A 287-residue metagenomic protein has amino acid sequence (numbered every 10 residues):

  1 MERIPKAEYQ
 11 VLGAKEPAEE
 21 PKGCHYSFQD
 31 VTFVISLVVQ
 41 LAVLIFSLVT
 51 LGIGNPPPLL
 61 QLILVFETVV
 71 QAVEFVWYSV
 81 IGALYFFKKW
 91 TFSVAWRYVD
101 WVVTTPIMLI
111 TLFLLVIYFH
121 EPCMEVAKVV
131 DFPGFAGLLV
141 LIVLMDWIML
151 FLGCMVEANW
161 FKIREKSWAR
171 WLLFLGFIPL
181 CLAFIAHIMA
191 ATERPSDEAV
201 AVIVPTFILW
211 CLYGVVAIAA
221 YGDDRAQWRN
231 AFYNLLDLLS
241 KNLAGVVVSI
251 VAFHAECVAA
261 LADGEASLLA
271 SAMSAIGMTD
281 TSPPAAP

Functional and structural regions predicted by a protein language model:
M1-E19, P283: Extracellular/lumenal N-termini and interhelical loops of multi-pass eukaryotic membrane proteins
L12, A262-P287: Non-transmembrane, juxtamembrane loop and terminal tail segments of multi-pass eukaryotic membrane proteins
G13-V43: Hydrophobic transmembrane alpha-helical segments in integral membrane proteins
V39, I63-A83, P205-A219: Hydrophobic alpha-helical transmembrane segments of multi-pass membrane proteins
F46-L51, W77-W90, A95-I142, W147-N159 (+1 more regions): Internal transmembrane alpha-helix with an interfacial aromatic "cap," most often the third helix
P56-V69, D131-V140, S196-I203, N230: Membrane-interfacial loop-to-transmembrane alpha-helix junctions, especially the N-terminal start
L141-L152, R164-A220, L236-V246: Alpha-helical membrane segments in multi-pass integral membrane proteins
V215-L236, I250, E256: Extracellular/periplasmic helix-loop-helix junctions in multi-pass membrane proteins
